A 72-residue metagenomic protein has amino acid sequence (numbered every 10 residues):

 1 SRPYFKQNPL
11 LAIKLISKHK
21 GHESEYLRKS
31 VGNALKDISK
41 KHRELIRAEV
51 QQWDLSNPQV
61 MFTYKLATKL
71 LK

Functional and structural regions predicted by a protein language model:
S1-K72: Alpha-helical scaffold domains
